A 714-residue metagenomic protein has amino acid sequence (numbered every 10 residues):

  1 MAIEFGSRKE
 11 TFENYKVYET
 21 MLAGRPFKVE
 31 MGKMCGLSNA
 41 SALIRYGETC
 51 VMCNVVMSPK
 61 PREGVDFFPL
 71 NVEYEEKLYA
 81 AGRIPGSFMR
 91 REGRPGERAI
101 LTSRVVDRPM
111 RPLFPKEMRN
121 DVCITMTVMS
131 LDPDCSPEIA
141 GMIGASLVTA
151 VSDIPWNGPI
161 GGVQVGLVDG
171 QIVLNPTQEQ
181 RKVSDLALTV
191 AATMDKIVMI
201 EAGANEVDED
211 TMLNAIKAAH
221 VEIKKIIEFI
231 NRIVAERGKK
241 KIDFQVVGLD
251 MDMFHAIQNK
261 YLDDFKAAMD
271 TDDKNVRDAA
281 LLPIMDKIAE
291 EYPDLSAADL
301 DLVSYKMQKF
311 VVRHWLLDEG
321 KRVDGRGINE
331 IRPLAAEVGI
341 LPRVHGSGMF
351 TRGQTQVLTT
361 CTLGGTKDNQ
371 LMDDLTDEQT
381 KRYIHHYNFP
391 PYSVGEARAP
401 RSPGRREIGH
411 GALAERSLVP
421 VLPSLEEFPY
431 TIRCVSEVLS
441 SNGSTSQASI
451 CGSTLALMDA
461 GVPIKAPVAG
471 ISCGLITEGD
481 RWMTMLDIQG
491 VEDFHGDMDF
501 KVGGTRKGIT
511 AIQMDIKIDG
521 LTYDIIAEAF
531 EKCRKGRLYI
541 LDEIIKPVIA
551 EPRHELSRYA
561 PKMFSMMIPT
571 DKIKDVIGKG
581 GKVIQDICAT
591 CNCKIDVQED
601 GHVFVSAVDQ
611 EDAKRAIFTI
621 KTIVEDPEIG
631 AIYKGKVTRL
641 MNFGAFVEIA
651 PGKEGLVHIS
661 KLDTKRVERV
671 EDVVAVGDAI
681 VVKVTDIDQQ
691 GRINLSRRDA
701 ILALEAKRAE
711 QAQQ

Functional and structural regions predicted by a protein language model:
A2-Q245: Long, basic N-terminal domains or extensions that often function in RNA/ssDNA interaction or organelle/cellular
A2-S58, R62, D66, I242-T376 (+3 more regions): Extended amphipathic alpha-helical scaffolds
S38-V122, V128-S130, C135, E201 (+4 more regions): Glycine-rich, flexible beta-strand/loop modules in the N-terminal catalytic cores of phosphate-handling
A40-L43, C135-D153, V338-C361, N442-V462 (+1 more regions): Conserved phosphate/anionic-ligand binding catalytic regions in large, soluble enzymes, centered on
R108-K116, V151, I340, G365 (+11 more regions): Conserved helix-loop functional segments at active or binding sites
K116-V122, N157-P159, I226-F244, N275-V276 (+7 more regions): Flexible, glycine/charged-enriched surface loops at secondary-structure junctions
D153-A268, L457-H554: Mobile "lid/hinge" segments at catalytic clefts and subdomain interfaces of large enzymes
Y559-S565, T570-Q714: Single-stranded RNA-binding regions, centering on S1/OB-family and related RNA-binding modules
